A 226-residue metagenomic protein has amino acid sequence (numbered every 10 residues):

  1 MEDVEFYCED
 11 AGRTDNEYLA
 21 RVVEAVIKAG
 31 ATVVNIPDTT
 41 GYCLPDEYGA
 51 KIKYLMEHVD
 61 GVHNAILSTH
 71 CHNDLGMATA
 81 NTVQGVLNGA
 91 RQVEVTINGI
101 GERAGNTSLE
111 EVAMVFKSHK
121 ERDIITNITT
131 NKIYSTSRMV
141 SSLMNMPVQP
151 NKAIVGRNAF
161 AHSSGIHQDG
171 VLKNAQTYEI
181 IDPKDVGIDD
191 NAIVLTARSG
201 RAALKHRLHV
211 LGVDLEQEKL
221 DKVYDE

Functional and structural regions predicted by a protein language model:
M1-L67, V83-A90: Alpha/beta enzyme core
E5-Y7, V33-N35, I66-H70, Q92-T96 (+3 more regions): Structured core elements
E9-A11, D38-G41, H72, I97-G99 (+1 more regions): Short, ordered loop/turn segments at secondary-structure junctions
N16-V22, P45-G49, A78-V83, A104-L109 (+2 more regions): Short acidic, glycine/serine/threonine-rich loops at helix termini
E57-H63, A90-Q92, G99, M114 (+1 more regions): Internal nucleotide-binding/catalytic subdomain
S68-T69, N73-I97: Small-aliphatic-rich amphipathic alpha-helix that forms the alpha element of a beta-alpha
T96-K117: FAD-binding core of FAD-dependent oxidoreductases, characterized by glycine-rich FAD pyrophosphate-binding loops
M114-F116, K120-E226: A mid-to-C-terminal "edge-of-domain" accessory segment
